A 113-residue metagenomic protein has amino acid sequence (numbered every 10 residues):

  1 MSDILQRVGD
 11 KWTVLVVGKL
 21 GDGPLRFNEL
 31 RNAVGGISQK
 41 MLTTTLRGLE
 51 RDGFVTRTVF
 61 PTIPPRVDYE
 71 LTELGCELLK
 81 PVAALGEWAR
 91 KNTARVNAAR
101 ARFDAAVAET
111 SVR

Functional and structural regions predicted by a protein language model:
M1-M41, R47, D68, C76: N-terminal helix-turn-helix DNA-binding core of bacterial DNA-binding proteins
R7, T62-P65, A105: Generic structural "secondary-structure junction" signal
L25, T62-R66, V82: Hydrophobic residues in alpha-helical membrane-spanning segments
R31, V59, V82: Short, flexible helix/strand-to-coil boundary loops that buttress conserved ligand/catalytic motifs in alpha/beta
E50-E70: Beta-hairpin "wing" of winged helix-turn-helix
R51, T56, E73-R113: C-terminal regulatory/oligomerization modules of transcriptional regulators
